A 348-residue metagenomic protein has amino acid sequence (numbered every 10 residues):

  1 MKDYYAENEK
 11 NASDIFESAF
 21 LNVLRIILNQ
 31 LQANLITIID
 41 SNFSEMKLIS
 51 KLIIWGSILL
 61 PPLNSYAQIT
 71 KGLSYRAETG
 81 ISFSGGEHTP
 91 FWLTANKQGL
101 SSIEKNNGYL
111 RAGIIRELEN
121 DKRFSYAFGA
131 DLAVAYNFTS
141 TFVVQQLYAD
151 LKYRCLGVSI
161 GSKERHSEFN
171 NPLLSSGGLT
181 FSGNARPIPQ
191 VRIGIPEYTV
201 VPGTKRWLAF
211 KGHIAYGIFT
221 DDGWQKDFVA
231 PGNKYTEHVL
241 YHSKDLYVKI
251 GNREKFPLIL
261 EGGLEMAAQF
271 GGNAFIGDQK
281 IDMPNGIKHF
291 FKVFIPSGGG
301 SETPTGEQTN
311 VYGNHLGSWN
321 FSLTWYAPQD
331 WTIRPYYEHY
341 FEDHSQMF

Functional and structural regions predicted by a protein language model:
Q68-L110, E119-A130, G212-Y216: Transmembrane beta-strand segments of Gram-negative outer membrane beta-barrel proteins
Q68-S74, R116-A127, K152-L156, Y198-G212 (+2 more regions): Short loop/turn motifs that connect adjacent beta-strands in outer-membrane beta-barrel proteins
T79-E87, L118, L132-F138, Y153-C155 (+5 more regions): Transmembrane beta-strands of outer-membrane beta-barrel pores
K97-L100, D131-A135, S176-F181, V229-K234 (+1 more regions): Extracellular loop and loop/strand-boundary signature of outer-membrane beta-barrel proteins
S102-L110, T141-Q145, A185-G194, H238-K244 (+3 more regions): Residues that define the transmembrane beta-barrel architecture of outer-membrane proteins
L110-L118, L147-Y153, I160, V191-E197 (+2 more regions): Residues on the lipid-exposed face of transmembrane beta-strands in outer-membrane beta-barrel proteins
H166-K280: Internal, well-ordered domain-core segments that constitute the primary functional module of diverse proteins
G272, I276-F348: Long, internal scaffold/assembly segments composed of regular secondary structure
